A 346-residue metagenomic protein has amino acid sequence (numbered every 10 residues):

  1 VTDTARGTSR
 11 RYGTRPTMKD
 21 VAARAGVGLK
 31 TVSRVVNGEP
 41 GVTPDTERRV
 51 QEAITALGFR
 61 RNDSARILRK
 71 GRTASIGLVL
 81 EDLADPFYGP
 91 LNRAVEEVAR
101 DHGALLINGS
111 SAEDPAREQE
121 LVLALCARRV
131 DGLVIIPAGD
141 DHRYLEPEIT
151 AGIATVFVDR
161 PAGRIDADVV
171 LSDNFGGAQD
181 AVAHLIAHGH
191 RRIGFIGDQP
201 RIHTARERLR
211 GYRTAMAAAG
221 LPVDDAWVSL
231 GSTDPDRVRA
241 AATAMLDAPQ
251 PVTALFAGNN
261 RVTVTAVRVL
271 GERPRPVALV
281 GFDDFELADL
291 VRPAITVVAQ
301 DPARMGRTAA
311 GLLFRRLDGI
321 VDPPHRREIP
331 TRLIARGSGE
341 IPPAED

Functional and structural regions predicted by a protein language model:
V1-A74, P343: N-terminal helix-turn-helix DNA-binding module of bacterial transcription factors
V1-R11, A56, E97-H102, T150-F157 (+1 more regions): Bacterial carbohydrate/catabolite-sensing allosteric modules
D20, G26, V36, G58 (+6 more regions): Conserved functional loop/turn residues at catalytic and ligand-binding sites
R24, L29-R34, L68-A84, H184 (+1 more regions): Short beta-strand segments enriched in small/hydrophobic residues
F59-A124, R128-G132, R210-R213, A217: Amphipathic helical "hinge" segments at domain boundaries
A65, Q119-V122, L145, V182 (+1 more regions): Short hydrophobic/charged patches on amphipathic alpha-helices used for structural packing and interfaces
A112-P115, I136-D141, N260-R261: Short beta->alpha connector loops
G132-L145, F157-D166: Acidic, Gly/Pro-rich loop/turn segments at junctions of secondary structure
